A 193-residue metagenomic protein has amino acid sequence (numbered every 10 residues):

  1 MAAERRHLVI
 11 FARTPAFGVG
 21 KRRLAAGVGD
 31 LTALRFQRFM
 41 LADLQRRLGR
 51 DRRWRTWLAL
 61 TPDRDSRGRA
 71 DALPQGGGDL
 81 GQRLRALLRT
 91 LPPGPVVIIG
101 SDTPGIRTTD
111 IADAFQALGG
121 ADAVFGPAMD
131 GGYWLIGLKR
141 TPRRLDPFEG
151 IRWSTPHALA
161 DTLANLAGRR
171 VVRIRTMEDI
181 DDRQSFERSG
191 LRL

Functional and structural regions predicted by a protein language model:
M1-L24: N-terminal nucleotide-binding beta1-loop-alpha1 segment
A2, D161-L193: Conserved alpha/beta core of the MobA/IspD/sugar-nucleotide pyrophosphorylase nucleotidyltransferase superfamily
R35-W54: A short, N-terminal amphipathic alpha-helix
R53-P62: Short beta-strand/loop segment that forms part of the nucleotide-sugar
G68-V96, T155: Short phosphate-binding loop-to-helix
I99-S101: Active-site acidic Asp-centered loop
I106-Y133: Conserved donor-nucleotide/metal-binding helix-loop-beta segment in metal-dependent transferases, i.e., the alpha-helix
T141-L163: Short, glycine-/small-residue-rich phosphate/pyrophosphate-handling segment
